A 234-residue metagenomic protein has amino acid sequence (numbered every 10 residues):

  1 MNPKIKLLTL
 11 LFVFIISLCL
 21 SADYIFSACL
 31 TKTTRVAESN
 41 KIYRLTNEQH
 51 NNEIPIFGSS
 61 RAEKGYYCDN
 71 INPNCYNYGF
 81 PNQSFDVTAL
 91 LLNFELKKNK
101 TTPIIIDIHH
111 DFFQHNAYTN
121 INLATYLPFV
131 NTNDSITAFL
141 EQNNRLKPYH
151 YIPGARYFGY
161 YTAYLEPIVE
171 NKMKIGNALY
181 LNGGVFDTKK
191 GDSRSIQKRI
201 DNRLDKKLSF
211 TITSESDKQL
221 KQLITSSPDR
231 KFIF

Functional and structural regions predicted by a protein language model:
K4-F26: Hydrophobic membrane-insertion alpha-helices, especially the h-region of bacterial N-terminal signal peptides
S21-F94: Membrane/wall-proximal cationic-aromatic binding patches
N51-E53, N72-N74, K100-P103, P228-F232: Loop/turn elements at helix/coil->beta-strand transitions in domains of secreted/extracellular proteins
R61-K147: Membrane-embedded segments
I121-K231: Secreted/periplasmic serine-hydrolase-like ester/acetyl group-modifying domain
